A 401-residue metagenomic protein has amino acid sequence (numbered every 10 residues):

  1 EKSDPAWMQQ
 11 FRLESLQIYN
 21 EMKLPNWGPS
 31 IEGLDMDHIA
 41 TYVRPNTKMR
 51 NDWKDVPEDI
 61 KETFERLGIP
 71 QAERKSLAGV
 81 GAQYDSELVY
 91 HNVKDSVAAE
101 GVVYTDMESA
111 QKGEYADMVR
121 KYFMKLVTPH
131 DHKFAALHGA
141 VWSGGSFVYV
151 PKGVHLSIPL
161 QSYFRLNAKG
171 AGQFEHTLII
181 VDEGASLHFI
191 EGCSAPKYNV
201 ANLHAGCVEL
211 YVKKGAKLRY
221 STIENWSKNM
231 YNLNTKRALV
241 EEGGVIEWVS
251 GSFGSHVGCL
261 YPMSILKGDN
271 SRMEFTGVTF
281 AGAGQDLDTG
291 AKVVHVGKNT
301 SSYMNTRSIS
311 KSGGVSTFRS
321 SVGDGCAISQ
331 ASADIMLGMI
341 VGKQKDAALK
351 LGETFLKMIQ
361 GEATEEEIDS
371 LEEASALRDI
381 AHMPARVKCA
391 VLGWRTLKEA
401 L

Functional and structural regions predicted by a protein language model:
E1-D131, A135-A136, N305-S308: N-terminal amphipathic, basic helical "cap/leader" segment at the start of enzyme domains
P5-Q10, R50-K54, H138, V200 (+3 more regions): Generic detection of long, well-ordered alpha-helical segments
Q9, L13, W142, N232 (+6 more regions): Electropositive phosphate-/nucleotide-binding environments in soluble metabolic enzymes
K23-I31, L156-S157, L218, S301 (+1 more regions): Short amphipathic alpha-helical segments with coiled-coil-like heptad repeat character
Y90-G323: Conserved beta-strand/loop scaffold segments within soluble protein domains that form the structured core and edges
D324-S329: Short, thiol/selenol-centered motifs that function as redox-active sites or metal-ligating centers
S332-K345: Alpha-helical support elements that line or immediately flank enzyme active sites and cofactor-binding pockets
K343-L401: C-terminal binding/interaction regions
